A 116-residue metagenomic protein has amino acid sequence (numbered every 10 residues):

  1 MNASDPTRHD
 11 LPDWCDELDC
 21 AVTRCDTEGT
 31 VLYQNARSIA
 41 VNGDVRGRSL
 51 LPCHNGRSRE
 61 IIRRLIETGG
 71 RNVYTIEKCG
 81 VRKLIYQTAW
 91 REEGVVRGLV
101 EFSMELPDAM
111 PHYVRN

Functional and structural regions predicted by a protein language model:
N2-Q34: Sensory modules in modular signal-transduction proteins
E28-R115: Sensory/regulatory domains in signal-transduction proteins
